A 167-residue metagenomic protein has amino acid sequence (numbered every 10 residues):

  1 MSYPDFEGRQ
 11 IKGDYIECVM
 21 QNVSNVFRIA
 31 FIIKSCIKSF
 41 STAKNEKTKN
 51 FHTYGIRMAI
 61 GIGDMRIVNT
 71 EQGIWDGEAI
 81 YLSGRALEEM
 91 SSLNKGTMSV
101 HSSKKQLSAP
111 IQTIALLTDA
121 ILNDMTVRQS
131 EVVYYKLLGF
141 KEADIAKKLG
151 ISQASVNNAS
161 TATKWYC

Functional and structural regions predicted by a protein language model:
M1-E78, L82-E88: DNA-contacting interfaces and partner/effector-binding or oligomerization modules in DNA-centric proteins
N69-I74, E89-T113: Flexible, glycine/charge-rich interdomain/linker segments that couple and regulate nucleotide signaling catalytic cores
L122-Q129: Short helix-coil-helix linker/hinge
Q129-K136: Short alpha-helical "packing" element that flanks the helix-turn-helix/winged-helix DNA-binding module
E142-L149, V156: Short alpha-helical "recognition helix" segments of helix-turn-helix
S160, C167: DNA major-groove recognition helix of helix-turn-helix
